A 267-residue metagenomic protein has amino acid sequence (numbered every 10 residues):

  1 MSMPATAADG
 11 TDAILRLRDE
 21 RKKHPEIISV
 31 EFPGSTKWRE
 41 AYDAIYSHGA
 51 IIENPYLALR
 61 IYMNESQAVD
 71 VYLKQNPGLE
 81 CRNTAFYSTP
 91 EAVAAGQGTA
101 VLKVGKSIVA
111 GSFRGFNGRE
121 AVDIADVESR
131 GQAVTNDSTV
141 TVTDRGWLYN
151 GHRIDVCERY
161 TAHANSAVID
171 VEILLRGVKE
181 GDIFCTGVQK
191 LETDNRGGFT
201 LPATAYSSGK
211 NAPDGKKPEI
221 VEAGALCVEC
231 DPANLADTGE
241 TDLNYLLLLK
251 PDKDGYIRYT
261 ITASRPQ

Functional and structural regions predicted by a protein language model:
M3-I124: Solvent-exposed N-terminal domain segments of exported/luminal and surface proteins
C81-T84, S88, T200-L235: A recognition module on extended beta-rich or small alphabeta surfaces enriched in W/G with H and D/E
A94-N165: Extended, loop-rich substrate-binding clefts of extracytoplasmic carbohydrate-active enzymes
Q132-D137, H163-N165, L175-D182, K250-Y256: A short, structured loop/turn motif at beta-sheet edges
T139-T141, C157-R159, D170-E172, C185 (+1 more regions): Beta-strand secondary-structure signal
D144-L148, A162-S166, L175-K179, K190-E192 (+1 more regions): Beta-strand elements of well-folded, non-transmembrane domains
V156, A167-F199: Acidic (Asp/Glu-rich), glycine- and aromatic
G224-Q267: Beta-strand-rich recognition/accessory modules
